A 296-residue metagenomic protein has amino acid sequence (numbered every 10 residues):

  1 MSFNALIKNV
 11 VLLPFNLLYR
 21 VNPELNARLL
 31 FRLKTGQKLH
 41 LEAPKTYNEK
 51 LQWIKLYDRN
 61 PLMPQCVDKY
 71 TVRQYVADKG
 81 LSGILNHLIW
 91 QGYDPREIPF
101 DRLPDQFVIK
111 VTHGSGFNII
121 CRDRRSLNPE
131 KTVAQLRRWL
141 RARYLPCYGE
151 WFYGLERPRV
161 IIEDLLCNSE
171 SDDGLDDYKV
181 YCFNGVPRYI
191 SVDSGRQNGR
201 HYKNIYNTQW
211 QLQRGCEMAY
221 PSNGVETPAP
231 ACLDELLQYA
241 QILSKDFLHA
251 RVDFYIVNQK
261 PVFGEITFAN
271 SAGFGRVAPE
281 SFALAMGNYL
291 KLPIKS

Functional and structural regions predicted by a protein language model:
M1-D58: Membrane-proximal basic amphipathic "stem/tether" segments
A43-R125, Q135-R138, A142-W151, R159: A conserved helix-loop-beta module that forms one wall/lid of the active-site cleft in ATP-utilizing catalytic domains
L51-W53, I89-Y93, I190, Q259-P261 (+2 more regions): Catalytic phosphate/metal-binding cores of nucleic-acid and nucleotide-processing enzymes, i.e., regions that mediate
R73, R96-P99, S115-I120, P129 (+5 more regions): Short catalytic/ligand-binding loop motif for oxyanion handling, primarily in non-cytosolic enzymes, centered on
L103, L127-A219: Phosphate-binding site of ATP-dependent enzymes
T112, I119-I120, I190, K203-N223 (+4 more regions): C-terminal and inter-domain tail/linker signature
L155-R159, K203-P261: A long amphipathic alpha-helix within ATP-dependent nucleotide-binding catalytic cores
Q238, I256-S296: C-terminal active-site "lid" helix and adjoining low-complexity regulatory extension at the edge of ATP-using catalytic
